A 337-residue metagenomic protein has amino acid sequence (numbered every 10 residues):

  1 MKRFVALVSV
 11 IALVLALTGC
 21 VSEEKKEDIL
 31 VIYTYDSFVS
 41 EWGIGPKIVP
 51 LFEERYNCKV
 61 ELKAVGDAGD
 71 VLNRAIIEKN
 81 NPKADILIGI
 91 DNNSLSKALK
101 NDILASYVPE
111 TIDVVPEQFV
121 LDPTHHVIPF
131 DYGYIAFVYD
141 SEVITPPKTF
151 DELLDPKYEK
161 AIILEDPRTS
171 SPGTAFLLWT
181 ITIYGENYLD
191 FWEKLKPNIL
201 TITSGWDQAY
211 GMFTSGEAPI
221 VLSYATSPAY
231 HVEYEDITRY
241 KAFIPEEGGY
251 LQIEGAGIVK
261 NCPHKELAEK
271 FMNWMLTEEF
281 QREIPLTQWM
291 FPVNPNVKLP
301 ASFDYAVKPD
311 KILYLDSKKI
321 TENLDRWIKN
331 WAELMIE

Functional and structural regions predicted by a protein language model:
M1-L30, E337: Short, low-complexity disordered leader/linker segments with a strong preference for bacterial N-terminal type II
C20-I86: Conserved N-terminal structural module of periplasmic/extracytoplasmic solute-binding proteins
Y33-G45, G66-D70, P82-A218: Extracytoplasmic ligand-binding site segments that recognize negatively charged/polar headgroups
N93-K97, T214, A218-R239, Q288: A ligand-binding cleft/hinge motif common to bilobed small-molecule-binding domains
V114-F119, G133, W192-K196, I202-T203 (+3 more regions): Periplasmic-binding protein-like
A136-V143, I181, Q252-H264, E283-I284: A bilobed periplasmic-binding-protein/Venus flytrap-type ligand-binding module shared by bacterial periplasmic
V259-L315: Mature extracytoplasmic/periplasmic domains
A301-E337: Extracellular/periplasmic bilobal clamshell ligand-binding domains
